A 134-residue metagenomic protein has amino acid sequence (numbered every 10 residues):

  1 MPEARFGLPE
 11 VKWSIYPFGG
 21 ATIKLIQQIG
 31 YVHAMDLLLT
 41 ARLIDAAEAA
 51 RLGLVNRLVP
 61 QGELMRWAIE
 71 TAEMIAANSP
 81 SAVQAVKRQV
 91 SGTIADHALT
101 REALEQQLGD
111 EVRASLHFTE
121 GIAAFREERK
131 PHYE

Functional and structural regions predicted by a protein language model:
M1-F6, V55-A103, D110-L116, H132-E134: C-terminal long alpha-helix characteristic of the crotonase
M1-L38, L52, W67, T71: CoA-thioester-processing core
A21-K24, H33, A85, E105-L108 (+1 more regions): Hydrophobic alpha-helical segments typical of transmembrane helices and their membrane-interface/capping positions
L25, A49, V86, F125: Terminal peptide-recognition signature
G30, D45, P60-E63: Short loop/turn segments at beta->alpha junctions
R42-E48: Acidic, divalent-metal-coordinating active-site segment for phosphoryl/phosphodiester hydrolysis, typified by short
L52-G53, E128: Structural motif
A123-E134: Terminal low-complexity tails and localization/encapsulation signals of metabolic enzymes
